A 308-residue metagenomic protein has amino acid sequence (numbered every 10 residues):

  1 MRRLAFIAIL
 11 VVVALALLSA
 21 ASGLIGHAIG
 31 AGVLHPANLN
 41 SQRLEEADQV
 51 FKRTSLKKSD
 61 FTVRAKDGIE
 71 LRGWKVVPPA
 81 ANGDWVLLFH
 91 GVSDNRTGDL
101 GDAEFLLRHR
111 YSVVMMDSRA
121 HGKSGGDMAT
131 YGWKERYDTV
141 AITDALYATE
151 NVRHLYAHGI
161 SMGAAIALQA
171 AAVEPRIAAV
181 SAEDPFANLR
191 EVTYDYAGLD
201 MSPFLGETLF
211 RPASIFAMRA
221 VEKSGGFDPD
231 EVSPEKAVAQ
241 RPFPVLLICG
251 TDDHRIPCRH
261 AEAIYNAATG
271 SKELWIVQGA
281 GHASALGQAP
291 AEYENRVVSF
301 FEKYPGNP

Functional and structural regions predicted by a protein language model:
L10-R64: An N-terminal hydrophobic leader/cap segment in hydrolases
V92-F105, S118: The serine-hydrolase catalytic nucleophile loop
F105-G125: Conserved alpha/beta-hydrolase
A129-E150: Alpha/beta-hydrolase active-site loop
A170-F227, K236: Hydrolase active-site cap/lid region
Q240-P242, L247-C249, D253: Short beta-strand/loop motif that positions the catalytic acidic residue of the alpha/beta-hydrolase fold
H254-H260: Conserved alpha/beta-hydrolase "acid-adjacent" motif
A280-P290, E294: Catalytic histidine-centered segment of alpha/beta-hydrolase-like enzymes
